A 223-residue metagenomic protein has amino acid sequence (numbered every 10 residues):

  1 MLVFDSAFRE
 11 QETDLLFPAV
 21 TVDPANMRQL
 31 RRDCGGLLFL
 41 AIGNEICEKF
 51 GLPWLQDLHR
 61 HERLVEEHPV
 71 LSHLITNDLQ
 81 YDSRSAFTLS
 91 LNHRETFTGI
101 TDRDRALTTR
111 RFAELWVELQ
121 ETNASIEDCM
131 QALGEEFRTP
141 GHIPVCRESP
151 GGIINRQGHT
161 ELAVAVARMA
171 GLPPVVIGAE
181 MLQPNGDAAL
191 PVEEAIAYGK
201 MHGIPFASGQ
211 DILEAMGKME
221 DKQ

Functional and structural regions predicted by a protein language model:
M1-Q223: Catalytic domains of riboflavin
